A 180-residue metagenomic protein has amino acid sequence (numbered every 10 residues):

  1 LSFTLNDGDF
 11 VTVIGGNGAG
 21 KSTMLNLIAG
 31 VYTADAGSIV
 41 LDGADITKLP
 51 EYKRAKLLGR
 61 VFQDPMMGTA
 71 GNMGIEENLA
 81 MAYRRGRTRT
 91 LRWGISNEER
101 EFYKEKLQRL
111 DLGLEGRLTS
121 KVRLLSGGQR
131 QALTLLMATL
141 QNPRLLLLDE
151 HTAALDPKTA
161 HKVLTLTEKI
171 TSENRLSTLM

Functional and structural regions predicted by a protein language model:
I14-G16: The feature captures the beta-strand-to-loop junction immediately N-terminal to the Walker
A29: Helix-to-loop junction immediately C-terminal to a conserved catalytic motif
G37-D45: Conserved ABC transporter NBD signature motif
D45-G59, M67, G71, R89-S96: ABC ATPase NBD coupling module
N72-T88: Q-loop/switch helix immediately C-terminal to the Walker
A138-T139: ABC ATPase C-loop
L146-E150: Catalytic Walker B motif of ABC-type/P-loop ATPase nucleotide-binding domains
P157-T159: Helix N-cap at the start of a conserved alpha-helix in ABC-type nucleotide-binding domains
